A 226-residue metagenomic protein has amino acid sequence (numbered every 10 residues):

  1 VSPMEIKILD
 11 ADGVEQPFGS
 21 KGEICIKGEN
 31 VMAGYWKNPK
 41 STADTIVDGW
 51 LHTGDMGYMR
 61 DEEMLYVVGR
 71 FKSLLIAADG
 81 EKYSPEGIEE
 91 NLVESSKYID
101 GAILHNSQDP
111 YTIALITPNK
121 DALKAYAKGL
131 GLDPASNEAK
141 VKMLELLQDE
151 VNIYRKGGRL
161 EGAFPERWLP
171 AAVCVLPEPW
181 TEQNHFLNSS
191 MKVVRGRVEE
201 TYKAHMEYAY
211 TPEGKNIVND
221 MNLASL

Functional and structural regions predicted by a protein language model:
S2-M4, G22, T112, A171: Change "...and in nucleic-acid phosphodiester-cleaving endonucleases..." to "...and in nucleic-acid processing enzymes
P3-E5, D48, T53-G54, D100 (+2 more regions): Short loop/turn microsegments at loop-to-beta-strand junctions
M4, A11-G19, E23-A77, N106 (+1 more regions): Conserved ATP-binding/catalytic segment of the ANL
P17, V67, S84, V194-R195: A sequence-level detector of short linear motifs
G28, A33-G34, M56-W168, P179 (+1 more regions): AMP-binding/adenylate-forming catalytic core of the ANL superfamily
A33, A43, V47-D48, E89 (+4 more regions): Solvent-exposed, non-membrane alpha-helical residues enriched in polar/charged side chains
G101-H105, P110, I153-L226: Conserved C-terminal "lid"/linker of ANL adenylate-forming enzymes
